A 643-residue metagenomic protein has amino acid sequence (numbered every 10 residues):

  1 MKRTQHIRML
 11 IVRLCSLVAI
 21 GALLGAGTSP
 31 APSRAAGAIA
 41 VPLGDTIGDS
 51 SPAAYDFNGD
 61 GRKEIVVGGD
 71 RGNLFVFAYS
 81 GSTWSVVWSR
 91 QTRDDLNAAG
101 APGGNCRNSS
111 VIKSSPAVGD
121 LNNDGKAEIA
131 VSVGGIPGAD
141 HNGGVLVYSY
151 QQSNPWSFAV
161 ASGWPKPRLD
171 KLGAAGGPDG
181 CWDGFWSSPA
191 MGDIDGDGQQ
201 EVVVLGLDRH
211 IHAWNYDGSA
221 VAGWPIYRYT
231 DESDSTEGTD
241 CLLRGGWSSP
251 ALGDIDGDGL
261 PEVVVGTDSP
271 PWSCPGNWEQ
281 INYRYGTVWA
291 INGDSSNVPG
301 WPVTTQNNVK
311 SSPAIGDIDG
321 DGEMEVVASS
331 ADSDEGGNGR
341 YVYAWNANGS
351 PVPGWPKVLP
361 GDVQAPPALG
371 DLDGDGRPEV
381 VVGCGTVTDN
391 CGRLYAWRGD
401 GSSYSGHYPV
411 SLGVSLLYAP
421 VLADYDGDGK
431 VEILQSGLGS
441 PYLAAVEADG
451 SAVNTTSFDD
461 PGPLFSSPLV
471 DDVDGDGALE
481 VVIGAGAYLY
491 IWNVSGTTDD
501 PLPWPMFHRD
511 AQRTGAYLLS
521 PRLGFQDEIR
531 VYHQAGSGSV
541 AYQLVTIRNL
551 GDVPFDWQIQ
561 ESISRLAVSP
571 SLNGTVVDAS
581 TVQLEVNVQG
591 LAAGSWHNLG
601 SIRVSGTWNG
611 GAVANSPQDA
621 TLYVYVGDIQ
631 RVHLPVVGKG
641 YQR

Functional and structural regions predicted by a protein language model:
M1-L10: N-terminal secretory signal peptides that target proteins for export/translocation
R13-A26: Bacterial N-terminal signal peptides
P30-R522: Extracytoplasmic/lumenal domain signature
G48-D49, V111, W186, W247 (+5 more regions): Short, solvent-exposed loop/turn segments enriched in Ser/Thr/Gly
V221, V298, V352, V540 (+2 more regions): Short acidic/proline- and small/hydrophobic-mixed sequence motifs that coincide with surface turns and coil-to-beta
L519-L550, A593, V626, P635: Beta-sheet-dominated interaction scaffolds and their linkers
P521-E528, L550-N587: Surface-exposed binding patches on compact interaction domains or structured appendages
A593-V626: Terminal connector regions
